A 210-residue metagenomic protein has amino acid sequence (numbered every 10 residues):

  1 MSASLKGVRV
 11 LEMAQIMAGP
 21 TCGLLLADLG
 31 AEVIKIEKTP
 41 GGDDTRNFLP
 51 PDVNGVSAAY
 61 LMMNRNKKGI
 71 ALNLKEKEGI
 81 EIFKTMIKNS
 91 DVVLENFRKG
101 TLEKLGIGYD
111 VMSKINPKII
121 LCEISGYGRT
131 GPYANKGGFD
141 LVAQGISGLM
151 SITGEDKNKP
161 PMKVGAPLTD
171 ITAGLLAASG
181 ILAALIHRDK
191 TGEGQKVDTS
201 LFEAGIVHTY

Functional and structural regions predicted by a protein language model:
M1-K190: N-terminal helix-loop segment corresponding to the beta1-alpha1 unit of nucleotide/adenylate-binding folds
L185-Y210: Substrate-binding/catalytic subdomain of NAD(P)-dependent oxidoreductase enzymes
